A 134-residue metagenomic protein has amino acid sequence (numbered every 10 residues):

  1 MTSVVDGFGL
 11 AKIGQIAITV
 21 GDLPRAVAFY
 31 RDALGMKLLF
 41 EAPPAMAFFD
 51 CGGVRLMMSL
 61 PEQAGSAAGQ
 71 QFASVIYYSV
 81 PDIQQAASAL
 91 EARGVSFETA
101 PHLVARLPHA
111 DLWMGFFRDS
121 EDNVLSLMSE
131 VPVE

Functional and structural regions predicted by a protein language model:
M1-P24, S74-I76, M128-E134: N-terminal beta-strand motif that seeds the catalytic metal site of vicinal oxygen chelate
A17, A45-M46, M114: A short, glycine- and basic residue-enriched loop/turn that sits immediately adjacent to a domain's principal
L23, I76-V124: Vicinal oxygen chelate
P24-K37: Amphipathic alpha-helical segments
G35-F40, F97-T99: Short secondary-structure junctions
K37-Q71, V124-E130: Conserved short beta-strand elements that form part of the metal-binding/catalytic scaffold of enzyme active sites
L60, A110, F116, L127-E134: Short beta->alpha transition motifs characteristic of CBS
